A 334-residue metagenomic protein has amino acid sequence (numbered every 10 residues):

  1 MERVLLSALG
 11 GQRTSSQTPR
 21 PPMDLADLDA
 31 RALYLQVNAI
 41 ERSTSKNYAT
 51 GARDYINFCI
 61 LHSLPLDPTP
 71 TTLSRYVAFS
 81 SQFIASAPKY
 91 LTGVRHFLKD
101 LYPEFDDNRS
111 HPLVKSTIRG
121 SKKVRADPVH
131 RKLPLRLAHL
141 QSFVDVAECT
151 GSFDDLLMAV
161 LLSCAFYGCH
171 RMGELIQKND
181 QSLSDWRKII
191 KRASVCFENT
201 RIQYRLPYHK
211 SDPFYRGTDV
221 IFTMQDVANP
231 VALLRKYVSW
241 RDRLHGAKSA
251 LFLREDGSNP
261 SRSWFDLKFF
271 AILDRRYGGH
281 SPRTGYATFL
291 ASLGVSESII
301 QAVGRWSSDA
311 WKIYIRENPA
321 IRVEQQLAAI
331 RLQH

Functional and structural regions predicted by a protein language model:
M1-H334: Extended, non-catalytic subsegments within catalytic or DNA/protein-binding/adaptor domains
